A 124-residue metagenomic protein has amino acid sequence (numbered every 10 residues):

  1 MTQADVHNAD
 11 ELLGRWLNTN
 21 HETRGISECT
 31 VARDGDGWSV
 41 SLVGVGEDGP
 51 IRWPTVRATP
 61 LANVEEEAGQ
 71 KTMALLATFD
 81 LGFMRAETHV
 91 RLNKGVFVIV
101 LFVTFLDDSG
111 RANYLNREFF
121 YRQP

Functional and structural regions predicted by a protein language model:
T2-V6, E28, V64-P124: Beta-sheet ligand-binding and adhesion/scaffold domains
D10, L17-E87: Central antiparallel beta-sheet cores of small beta-barrel/beta-sandwich binding domains
